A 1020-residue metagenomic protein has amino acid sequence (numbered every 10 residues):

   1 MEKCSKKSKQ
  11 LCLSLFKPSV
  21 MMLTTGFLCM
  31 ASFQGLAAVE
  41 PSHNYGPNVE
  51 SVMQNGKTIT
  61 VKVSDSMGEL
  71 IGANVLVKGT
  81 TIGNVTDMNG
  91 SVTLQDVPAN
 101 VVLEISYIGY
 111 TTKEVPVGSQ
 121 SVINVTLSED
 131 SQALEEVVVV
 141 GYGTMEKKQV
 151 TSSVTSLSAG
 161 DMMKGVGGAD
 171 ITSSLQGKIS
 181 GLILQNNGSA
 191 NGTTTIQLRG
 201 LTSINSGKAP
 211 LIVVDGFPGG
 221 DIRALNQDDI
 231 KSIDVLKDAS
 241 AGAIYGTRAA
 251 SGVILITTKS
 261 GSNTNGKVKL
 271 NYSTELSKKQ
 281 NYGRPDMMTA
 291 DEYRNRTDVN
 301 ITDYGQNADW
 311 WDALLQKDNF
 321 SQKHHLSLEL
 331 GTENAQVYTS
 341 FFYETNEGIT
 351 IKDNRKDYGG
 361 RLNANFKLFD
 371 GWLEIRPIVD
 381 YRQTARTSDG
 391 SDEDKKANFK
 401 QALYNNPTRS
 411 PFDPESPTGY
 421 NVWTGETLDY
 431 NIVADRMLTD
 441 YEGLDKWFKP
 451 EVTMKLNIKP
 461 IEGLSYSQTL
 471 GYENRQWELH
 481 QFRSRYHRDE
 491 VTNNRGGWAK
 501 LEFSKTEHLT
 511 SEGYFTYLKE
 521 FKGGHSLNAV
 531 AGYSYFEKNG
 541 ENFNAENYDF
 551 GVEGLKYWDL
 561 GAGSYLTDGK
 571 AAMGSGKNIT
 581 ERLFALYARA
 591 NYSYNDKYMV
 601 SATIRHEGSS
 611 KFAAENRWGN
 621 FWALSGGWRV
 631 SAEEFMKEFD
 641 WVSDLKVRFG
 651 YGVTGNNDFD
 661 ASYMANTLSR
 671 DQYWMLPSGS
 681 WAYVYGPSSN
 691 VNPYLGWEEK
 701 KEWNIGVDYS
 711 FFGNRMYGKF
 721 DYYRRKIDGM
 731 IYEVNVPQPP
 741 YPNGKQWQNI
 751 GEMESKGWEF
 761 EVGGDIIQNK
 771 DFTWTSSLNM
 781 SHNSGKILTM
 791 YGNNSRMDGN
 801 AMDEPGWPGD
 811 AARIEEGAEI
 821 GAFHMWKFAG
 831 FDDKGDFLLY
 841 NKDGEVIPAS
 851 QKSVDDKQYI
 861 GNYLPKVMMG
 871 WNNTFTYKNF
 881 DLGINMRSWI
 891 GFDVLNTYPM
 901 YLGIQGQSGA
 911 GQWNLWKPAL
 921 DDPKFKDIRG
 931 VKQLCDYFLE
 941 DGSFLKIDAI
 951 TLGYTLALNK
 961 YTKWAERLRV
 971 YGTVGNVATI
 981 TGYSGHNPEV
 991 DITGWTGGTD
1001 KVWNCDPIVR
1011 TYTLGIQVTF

Functional and structural regions predicted by a protein language model:
M1-L362, F366-R376, R382, G390 (+5 more regions): Short, small/polar-rich motifs associated with maturation and membrane association, primarily at protein termini
V75, I105, I212, Y592 (+2 more regions): Short aromatic-centered micro-motifs
T172-Q176, W747-E752, S795-F823, I860-G870 (+3 more regions): C-terminal extracellular loops and terminal segments of Gram-negative outer membrane beta-barrel proteins
A209, D215, R294, N319-Q322 (+10 more regions): Extracellular/periplasmic, surface-exposed regions of secreted and cell-surface proteins
D286-T289, R483-S484, E546-D549, N793 (+2 more regions): Short Gly/aromatic-enriched secondary-structure transition segments
Y304-W311, A572, K852-D856: Short Pro/Gly-enriched beta-strand edge/turn motifs at strand-loop
N862-L895: Glycine-rich, aromatic-lined ligand/substrate-binding cores of catalytic and carbohydrate-binding domains
W889-N976: Extracytoplasmic gating/loop element in the C-terminal half of outer-membrane beta-barrel translocons and assembly
